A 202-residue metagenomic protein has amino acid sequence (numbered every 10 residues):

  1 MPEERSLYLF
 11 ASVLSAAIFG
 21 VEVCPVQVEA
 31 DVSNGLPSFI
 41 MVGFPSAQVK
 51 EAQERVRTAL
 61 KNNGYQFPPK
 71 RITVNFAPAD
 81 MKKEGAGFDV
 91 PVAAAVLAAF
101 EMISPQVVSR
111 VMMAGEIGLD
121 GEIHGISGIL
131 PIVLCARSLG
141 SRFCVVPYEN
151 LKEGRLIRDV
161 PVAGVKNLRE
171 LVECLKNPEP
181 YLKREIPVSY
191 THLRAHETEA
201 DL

Functional and structural regions predicted by a protein language model:
M1-R194: Peripheral, non-AAA+ core regions of ATP-driven protein-machinery
A195-L202: Positively charged, low-complexity/disordered segments
